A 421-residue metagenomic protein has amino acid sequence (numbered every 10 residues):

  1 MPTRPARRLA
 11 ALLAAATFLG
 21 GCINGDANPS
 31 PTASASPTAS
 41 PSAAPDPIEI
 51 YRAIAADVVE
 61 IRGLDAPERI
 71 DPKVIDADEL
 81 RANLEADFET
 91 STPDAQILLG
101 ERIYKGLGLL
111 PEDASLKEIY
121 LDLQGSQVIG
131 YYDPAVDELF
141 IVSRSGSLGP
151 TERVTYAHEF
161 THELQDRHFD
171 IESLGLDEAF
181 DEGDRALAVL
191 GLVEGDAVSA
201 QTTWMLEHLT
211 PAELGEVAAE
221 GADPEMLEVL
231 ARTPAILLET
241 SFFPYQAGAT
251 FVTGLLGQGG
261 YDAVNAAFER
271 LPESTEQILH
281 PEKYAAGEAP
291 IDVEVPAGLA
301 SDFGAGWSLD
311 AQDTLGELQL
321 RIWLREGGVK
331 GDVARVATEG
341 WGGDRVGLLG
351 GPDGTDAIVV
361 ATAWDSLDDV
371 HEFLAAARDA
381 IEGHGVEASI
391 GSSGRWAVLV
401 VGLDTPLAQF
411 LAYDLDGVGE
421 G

Functional and structural regions predicted by a protein language model:
F18-G21: C-terminal motif of bacterial Sec signal peptides marking the signal peptidase cleavage site
I23-D26: Bacterial signal peptide processing site
I50-I141, S145-L148: Auxiliary, metal-adjacent structural segments of Zn-dependent hydrolase domains
A56-D57, L227-A361: Pan-zinc metallopeptidase signature
V58, V154-I171, A197-V198, V252 (+1 more regions): Active-site recognition of the HExxH zinc-binding catalytic motif
L139-A157, R185-V189: Short pre-active-site segment immediately N-terminal to the catalytic Zn-binding motif
D166-E172, L176-A218: Post-HExxH zinc-binding segment in Zn-dependent metallohydrolases
G342-G421: C-terminal soluble interaction/assembly domains
